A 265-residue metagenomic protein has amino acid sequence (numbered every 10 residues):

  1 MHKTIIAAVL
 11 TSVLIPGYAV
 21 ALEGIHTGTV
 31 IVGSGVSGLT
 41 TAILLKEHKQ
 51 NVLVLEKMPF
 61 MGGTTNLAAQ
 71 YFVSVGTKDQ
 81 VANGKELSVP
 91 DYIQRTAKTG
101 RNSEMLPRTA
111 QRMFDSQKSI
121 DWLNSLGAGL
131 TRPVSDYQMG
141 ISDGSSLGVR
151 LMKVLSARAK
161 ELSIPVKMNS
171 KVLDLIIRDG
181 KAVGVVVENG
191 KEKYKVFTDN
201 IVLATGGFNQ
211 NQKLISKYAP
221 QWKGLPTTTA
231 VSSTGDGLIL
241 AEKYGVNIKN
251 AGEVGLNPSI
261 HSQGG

Functional and structural regions predicted by a protein language model:
M1-A21: Gram-negative bacterial Sec-dependent N-terminal signal peptides
G24-T27, G190-N200: Core beta-strand elements of the Rossmann-like FAD/NAD(P) dinucleotide-binding domain in flavoenzyme oxidoreductases
T29-V54: N-terminal Rossmann-like FAD-binding beta1-loop-alpha1 element of flavoenzymes
S34, G76, T205-G206: Glycine-rich, N-terminal phosphate-binding loop of Rossmann-like dinucleotide-binding domains
L39-A42, I120, L238: Generic hydrophobic/aromatic pocket-lining and core-packing "Φ" positions
N51, K57-P165, N169-D174, K213: Conserved N-terminal/central alpha/beta ligand/cofactor-binding core
G180-V186: Short, hydrophobic/aromatic-rich segments at coil-to-beta transitions
V196-G264: Glycine-rich loop(s) and the adjacent beta-strand/alpha-helix scaffold that form part
